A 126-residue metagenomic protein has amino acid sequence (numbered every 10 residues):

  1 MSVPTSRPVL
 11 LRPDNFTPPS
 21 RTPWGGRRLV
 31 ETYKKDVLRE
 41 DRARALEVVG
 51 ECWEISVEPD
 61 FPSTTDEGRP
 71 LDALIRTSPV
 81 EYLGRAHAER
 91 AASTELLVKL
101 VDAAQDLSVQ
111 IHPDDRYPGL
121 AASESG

Functional and structural regions predicted by a protein language model:
M1-G126: Transition-metal
